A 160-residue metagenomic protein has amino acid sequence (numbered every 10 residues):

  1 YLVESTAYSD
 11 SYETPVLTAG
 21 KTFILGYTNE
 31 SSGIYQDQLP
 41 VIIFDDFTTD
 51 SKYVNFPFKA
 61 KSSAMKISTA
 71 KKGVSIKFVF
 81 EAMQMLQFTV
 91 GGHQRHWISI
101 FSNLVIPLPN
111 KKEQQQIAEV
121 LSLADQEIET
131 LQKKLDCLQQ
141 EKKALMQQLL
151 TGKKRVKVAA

Functional and structural regions predicted by a protein language model:
Y1-L108: DNA target-recognition domains and sequence-specific DNA-contacting regions of bacterial/archaeal
P107-A160: Amphipathic alpha-helical coiled-coil/heptad-repeat segments
